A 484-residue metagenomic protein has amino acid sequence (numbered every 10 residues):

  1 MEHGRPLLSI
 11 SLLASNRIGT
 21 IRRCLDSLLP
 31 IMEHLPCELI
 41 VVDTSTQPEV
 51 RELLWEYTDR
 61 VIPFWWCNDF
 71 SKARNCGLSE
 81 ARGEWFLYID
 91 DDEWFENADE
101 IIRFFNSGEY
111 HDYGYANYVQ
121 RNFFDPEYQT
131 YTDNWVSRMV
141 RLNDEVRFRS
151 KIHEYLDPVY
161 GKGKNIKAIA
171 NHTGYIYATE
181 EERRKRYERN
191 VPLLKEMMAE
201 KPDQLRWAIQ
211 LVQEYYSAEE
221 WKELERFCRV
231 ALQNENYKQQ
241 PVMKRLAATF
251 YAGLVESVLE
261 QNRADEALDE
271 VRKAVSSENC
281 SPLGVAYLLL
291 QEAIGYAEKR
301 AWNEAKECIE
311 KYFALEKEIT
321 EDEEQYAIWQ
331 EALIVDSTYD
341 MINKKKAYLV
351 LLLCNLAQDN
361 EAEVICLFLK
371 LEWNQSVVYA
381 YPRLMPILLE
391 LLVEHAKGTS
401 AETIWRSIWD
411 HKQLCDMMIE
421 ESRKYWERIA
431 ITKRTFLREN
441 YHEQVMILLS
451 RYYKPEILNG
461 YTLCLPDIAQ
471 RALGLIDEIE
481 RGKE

Functional and structural regions predicted by a protein language model:
L7-S9, E38: Cell-envelope/extracellular polymer assembly enzymes that use nucleotide-activated donors
D26-P36: Short, acidic, metal-binding catalytic loop of nucleotide-sugar glycosyltransferases
S27, L39-L54, W66, D90-W94: A conserved acidic beta->alpha catalytic loop
W65-A81: Glycine-rich, basic loop-to-helix element that forms the pyrophosphate-binding segment of sugar-nucleotide handling
N75, F95-E223: Catalytic-site signature of metal-activated, phosphate-bearing donor transferases, centered on the GT-A/GT-A-like
F86: Short aromatic/hydrophobic "clamp" motif used to bind/position activated sugar donors
M197-K201, Q233-A247, S276-L283, K317-M341 (+1 more regions): Flexible helix-coil transition and linker loops at the boundaries of alpha-helical arrays
E223-Q233, A264-S276, W302-L315, N360-W373 (+4 more regions): Alpha-helical repeat scaffolds
